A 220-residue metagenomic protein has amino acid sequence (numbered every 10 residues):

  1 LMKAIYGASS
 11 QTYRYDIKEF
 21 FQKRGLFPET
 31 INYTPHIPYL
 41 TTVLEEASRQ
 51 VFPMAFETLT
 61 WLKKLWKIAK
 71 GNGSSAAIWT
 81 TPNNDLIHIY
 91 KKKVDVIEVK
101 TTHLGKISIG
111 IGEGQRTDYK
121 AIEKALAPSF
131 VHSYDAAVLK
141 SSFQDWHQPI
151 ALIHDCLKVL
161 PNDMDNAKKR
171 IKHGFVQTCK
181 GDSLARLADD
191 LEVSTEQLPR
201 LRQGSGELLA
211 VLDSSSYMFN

Functional and structural regions predicted by a protein language model:
L1-N220: Conserved catalytic core of nucleotide polymerization and phosphodiester-bond processing enzymes
